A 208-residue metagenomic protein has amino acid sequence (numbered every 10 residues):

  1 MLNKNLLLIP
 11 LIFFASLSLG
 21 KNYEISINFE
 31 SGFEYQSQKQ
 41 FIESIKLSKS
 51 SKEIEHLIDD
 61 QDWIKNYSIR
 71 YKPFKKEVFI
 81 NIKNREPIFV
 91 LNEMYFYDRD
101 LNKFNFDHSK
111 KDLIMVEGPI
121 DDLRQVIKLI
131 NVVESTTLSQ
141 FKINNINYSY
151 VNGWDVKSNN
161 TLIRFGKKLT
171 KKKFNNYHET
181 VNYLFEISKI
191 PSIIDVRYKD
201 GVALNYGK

Functional and structural regions predicted by a protein language model:
M1-K208: Charged, solvent-exposed interaction patches on well-folded alpha/beta domains that mediate macromolecular contacts
